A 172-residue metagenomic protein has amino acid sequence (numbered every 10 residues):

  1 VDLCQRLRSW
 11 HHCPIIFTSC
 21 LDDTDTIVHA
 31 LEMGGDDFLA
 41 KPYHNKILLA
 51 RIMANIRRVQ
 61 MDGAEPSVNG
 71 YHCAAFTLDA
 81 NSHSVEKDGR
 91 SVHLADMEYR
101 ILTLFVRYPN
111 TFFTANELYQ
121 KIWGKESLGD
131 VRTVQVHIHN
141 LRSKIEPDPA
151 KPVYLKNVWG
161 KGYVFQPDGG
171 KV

Functional and structural regions predicted by a protein language model:
Q5, S9, P14-H72: Basic, amphipathic DNA-recognition helix from helix-turn-helix-like DNA-binding domains
T24-I27, N81, M97, D130: N-terminal positioning helix adjacent to the helix-turn-helix/winged-helix DNA-binding module
H44-R57, H93-T103, A115, L128-D148 (+1 more regions): DNA-recognition element of transcription regulators
K46, T111-I122: Short coil-to-helix segment of the ABC ATPase nucleotide-binding domain corresponding to the Q-loop/switch region
A54-N110, N116: Short, Lys/Arg-enriched segments at the junction into DNA-binding effector domains of transcriptional regulators
P167-V172: C-terminal end segment of the histidine kinase catalytic
